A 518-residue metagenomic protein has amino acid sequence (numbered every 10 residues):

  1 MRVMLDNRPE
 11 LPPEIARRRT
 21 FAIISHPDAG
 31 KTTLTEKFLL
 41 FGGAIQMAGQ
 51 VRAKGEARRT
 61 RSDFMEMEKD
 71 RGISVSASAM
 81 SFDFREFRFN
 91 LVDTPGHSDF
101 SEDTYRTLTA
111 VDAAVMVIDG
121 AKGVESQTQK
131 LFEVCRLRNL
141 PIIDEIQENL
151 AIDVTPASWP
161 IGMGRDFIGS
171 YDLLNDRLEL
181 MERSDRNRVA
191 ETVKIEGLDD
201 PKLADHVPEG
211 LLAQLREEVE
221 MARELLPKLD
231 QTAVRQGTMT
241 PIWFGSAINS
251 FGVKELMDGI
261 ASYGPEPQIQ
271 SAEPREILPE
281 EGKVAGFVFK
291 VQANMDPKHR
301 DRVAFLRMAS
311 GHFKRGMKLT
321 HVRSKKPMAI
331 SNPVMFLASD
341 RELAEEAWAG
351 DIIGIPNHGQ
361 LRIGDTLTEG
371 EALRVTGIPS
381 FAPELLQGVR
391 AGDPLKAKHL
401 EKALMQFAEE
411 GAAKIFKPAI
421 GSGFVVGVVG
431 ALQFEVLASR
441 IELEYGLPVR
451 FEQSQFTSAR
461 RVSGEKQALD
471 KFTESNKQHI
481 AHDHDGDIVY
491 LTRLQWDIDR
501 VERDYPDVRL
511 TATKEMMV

Functional and structural regions predicted by a protein language model:
M1-V518: Structural and coupling elements of P-loop NTPases
